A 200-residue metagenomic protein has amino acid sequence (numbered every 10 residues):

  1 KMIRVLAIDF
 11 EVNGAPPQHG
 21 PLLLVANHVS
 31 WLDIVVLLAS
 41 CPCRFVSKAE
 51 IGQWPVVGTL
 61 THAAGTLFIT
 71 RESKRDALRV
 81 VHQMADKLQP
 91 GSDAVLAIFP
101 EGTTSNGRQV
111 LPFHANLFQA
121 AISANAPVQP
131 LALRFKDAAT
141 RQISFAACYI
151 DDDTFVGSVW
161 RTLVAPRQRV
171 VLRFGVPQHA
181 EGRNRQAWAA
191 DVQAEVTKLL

Functional and structural regions predicted by a protein language model:
K1-L22, Q83-M84: A short, well-structured juxtamembrane/interface segment
I3-V5, G20-R75, R79: Catalytic core of membrane glycerolipid acyltransferases/transacylases, capturing the structured, soluble-facing
V12, L24, F45, L172-F174: Generic preference for hydrophobic
P21-L23, T66, D93-F99, P127 (+1 more regions): Residue-level preference for the first positions of well-ordered beta-strands
V56-T59, R108-A187, D191: A cross-family acyltransferase "interaction/gating" segment
K87, A194-L199: C-terminal alpha-helix
L88-F118: Catalytic-site beta-strand/loop segments enriched in glycine and acidic/polar residues
